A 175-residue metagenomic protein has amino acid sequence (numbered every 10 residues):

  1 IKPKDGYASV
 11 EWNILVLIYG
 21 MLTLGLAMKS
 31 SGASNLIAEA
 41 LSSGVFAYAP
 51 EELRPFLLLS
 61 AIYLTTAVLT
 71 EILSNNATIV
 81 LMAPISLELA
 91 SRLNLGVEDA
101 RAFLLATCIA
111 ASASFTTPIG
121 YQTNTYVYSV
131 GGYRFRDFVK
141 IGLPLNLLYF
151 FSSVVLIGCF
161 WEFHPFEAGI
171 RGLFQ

Functional and structural regions predicted by a protein language model:
I1-Q175: Transmembrane helical cores of multi-pass ion-transport proteins
